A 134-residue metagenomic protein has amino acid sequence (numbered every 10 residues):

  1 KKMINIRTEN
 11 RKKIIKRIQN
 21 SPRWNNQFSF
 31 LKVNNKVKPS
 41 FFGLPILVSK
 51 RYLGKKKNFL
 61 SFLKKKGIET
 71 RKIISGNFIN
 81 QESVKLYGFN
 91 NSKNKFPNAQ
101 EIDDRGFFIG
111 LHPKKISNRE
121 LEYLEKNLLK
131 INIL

Functional and structural regions predicted by a protein language model:
K1-L134: PLP-dependent aminotransferase class I/II
